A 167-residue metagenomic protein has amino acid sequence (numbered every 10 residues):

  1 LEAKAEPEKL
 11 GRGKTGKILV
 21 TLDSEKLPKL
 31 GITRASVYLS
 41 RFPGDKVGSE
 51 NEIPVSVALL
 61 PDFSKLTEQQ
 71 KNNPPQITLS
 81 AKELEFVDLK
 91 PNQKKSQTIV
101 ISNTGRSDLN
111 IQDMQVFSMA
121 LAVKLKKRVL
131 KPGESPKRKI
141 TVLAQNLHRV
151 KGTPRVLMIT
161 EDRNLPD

Functional and structural regions predicted by a protein language model:
L1-L19, R106-K139: Surface-exposed binding patches on compact interaction domains or structured appendages
K4-K9, K46, K94, K124-K127 (+2 more regions): Mature soluble domains of exported/periplasmic/lumenal proteins and thiol-rich metal-chelating peptides
E8, E25, V87-L89, R128 (+1 more regions): Outer-membrane beta-barrel proteins
I18-K26, R138-N146: Short, hydrophobic beta-strand segments
K26, F42, T104-D108, N146-L147: Surface-exposed loops and adjacent edge beta-strands of modular extracellular domains
K26-A35, N146-P154: Short glycine/proline/serine/threonine-rich loop/turn segments at secondary-structure transition edges
S40-G105, Q112, E161-D167: Long, low-complexity ectodomains and other extracytoplasmic segments of secretory-pathway proteins
